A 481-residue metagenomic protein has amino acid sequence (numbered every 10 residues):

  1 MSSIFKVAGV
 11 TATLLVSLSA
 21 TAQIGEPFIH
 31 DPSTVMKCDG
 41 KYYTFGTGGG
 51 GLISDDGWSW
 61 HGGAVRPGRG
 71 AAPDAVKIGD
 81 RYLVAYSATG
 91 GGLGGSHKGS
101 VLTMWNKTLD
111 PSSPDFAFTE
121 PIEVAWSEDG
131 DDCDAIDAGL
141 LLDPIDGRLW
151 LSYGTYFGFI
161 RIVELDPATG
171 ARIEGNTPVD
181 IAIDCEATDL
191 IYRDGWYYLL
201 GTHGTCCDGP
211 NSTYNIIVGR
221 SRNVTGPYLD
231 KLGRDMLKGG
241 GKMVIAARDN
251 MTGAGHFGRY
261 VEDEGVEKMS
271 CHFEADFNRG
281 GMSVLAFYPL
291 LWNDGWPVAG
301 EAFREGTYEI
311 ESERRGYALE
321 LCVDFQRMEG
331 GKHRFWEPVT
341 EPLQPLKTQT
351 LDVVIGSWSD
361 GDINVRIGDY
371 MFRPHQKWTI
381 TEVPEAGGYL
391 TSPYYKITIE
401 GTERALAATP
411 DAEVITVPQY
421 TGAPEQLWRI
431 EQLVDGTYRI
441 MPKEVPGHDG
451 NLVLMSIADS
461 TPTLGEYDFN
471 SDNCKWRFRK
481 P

Functional and structural regions predicted by a protein language model:
M1-G9: Bacterial N-terminal signal peptides that target proteins for export
S17-S19: N-terminal signal peptide c-region/cleavage motif recognized by signal peptidases
A22-I136, L142-C185, Y192-I245, E264-G306 (+2 more regions): Beta-rich carbohydrate-recognition and catalytic domains
I29-P32, G70-A72, A135-D137, C185-T188 (+6 more regions): Conserved positions at the start
S33, D74, G139, D189 (+5 more regions): Short, surface-exposed charged micro-motifs
G139, A247-V261: Signature of short aromatic-glycine-proline-rich micro-motifs recurring in repeat-based ectodomains
G253-G255, S283-V284, D449-N451: Short, surface-exposed coil-to-beta transition loops
E305-P481: Lectin-like carbohydrate-binding module/patch detector with strong preference for beta-trefoil
